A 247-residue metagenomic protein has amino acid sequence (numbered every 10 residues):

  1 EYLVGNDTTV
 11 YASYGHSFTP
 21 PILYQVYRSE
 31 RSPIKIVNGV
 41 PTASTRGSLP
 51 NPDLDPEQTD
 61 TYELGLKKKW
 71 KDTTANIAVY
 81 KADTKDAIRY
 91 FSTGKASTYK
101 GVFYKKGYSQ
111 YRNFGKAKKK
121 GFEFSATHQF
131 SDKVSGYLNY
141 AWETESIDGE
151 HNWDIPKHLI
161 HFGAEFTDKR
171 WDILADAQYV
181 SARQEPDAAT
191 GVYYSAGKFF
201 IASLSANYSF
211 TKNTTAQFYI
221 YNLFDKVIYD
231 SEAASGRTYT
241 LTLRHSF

Functional and structural regions predicted by a protein language model:
E1-T8, P20, R31, K35-S44 (+1 more regions): Signature of Gram-negative outer-membrane beta-barrel scaffolds
L3, T9-Y11, G15, P52-S109 (+1 more regions): Membrane-embedded beta-barrel scaffold of Gram-negative outer-membrane proteins
T9-K35, P52-L54, A182-A188, V192-S195 (+2 more regions): Outer-membrane beta-barrel translocator/channel fold
Y24-P50, R89-R112, P186-V192: Solvent-exposed loop segments that connect transmembrane elements
R46, D53-Q58, K85, F114-K118 (+3 more regions): Short sequence motifs at beta-strands and strand-loop junctions characteristic of Gram-negative outer-membrane
G47-P52, T61, G107-R112, G121 (+4 more regions): Extracellular loop and loop/strand-boundary signature of outer-membrane beta-barrel proteins
N76-T84, T93, G101-D187, S209-T215 (+3 more regions): Gram-negative outer-membrane beta-barrel transporters
S235-F247: Outer-membrane beta-barrel "beta-signal"
